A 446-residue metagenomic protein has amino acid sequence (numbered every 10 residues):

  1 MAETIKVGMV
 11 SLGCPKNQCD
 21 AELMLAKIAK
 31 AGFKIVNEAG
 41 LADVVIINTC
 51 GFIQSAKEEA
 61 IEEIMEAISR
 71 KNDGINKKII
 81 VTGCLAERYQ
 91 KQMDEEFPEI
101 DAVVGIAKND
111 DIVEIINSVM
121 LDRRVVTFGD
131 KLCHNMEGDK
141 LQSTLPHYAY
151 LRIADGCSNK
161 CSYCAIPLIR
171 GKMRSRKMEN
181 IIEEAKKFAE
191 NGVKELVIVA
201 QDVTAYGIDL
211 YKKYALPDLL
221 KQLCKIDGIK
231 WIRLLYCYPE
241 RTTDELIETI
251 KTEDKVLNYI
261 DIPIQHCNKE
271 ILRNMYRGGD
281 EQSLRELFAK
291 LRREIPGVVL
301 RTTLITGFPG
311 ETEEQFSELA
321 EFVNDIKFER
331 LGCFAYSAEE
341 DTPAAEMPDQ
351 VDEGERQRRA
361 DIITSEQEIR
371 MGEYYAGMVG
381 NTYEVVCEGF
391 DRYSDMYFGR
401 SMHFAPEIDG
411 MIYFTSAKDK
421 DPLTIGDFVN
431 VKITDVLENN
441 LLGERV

Functional and structural regions predicted by a protein language model:
M1-Y206, E245, I260, Q282-R293 (+4 more regions): Proteins enriched for Cys/Gly/acidic motifs involved in redox and nucleic-acid/cofactor modification
V7, V44-V45, A149, L196 (+7 more regions): Conserved beta-strand core positions
C14, G207-G228, N274-M275, A338-I369: Radical SAM enzyme [4Fe-4S]-AdoMet core and its adjacent flexible, acidic and glycine-rich loops/tails across
G40-L41, S158, C267, R392-Y393 (+1 more regions): Short strand-connecting beta-turns/loops that link adjacent beta-strands
I79-G83, R88, M93, E190-E314 (+1 more regions): Conserved SAM/AdoMet-binding glycine-rich loop
I181, I198, L234, I262 (+6 more regions): Conserved, mostly hydrophobic/aromatic
A200, Y236, I264-H266, T302-T306 (+6 more regions): Active-site proximal loops enriched in glycine and acidic residues that flank catalytic Cys/His/Asp and coordinate
E346-V446: Terminal RNA-binding accessory module
